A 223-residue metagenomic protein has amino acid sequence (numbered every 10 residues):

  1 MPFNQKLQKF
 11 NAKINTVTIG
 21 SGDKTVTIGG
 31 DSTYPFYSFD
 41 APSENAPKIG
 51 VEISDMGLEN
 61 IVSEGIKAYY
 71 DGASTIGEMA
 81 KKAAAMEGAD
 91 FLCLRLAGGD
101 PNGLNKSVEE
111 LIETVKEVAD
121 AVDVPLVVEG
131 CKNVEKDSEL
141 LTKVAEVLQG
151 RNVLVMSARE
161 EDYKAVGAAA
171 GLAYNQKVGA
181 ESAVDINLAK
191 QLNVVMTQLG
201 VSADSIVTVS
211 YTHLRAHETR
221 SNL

Functional and structural regions predicted by a protein language model:
E52-G77, G103-N105: Active-site mouth loops of central-metabolism enzymes
T75-R95: Catalytic domains of carbohydrate-active enzymes, especially glycoside hydrolases
A83, V144, T208: Conserved, mostly hydrophobic/aromatic
A89-I112, K132-N133: Glycine-rich, proline-tolerant flexible connector loops at the mouths of alpha/beta enzymes
K106-L126, L148: Alpha-helix-loop-beta-strand connector modules within alpha/beta enzyme cores
V127-N133, R151-Y163, K177-I186, V207-Y211: Catalytic beta/alpha-barrel core
K136-A145, Y163-A170, A189-Q198: Distinct, well-ordered alpha-helical segments
T212-T219: Conserved small/polar residues in nucleotide/adenosyl-binding loops
